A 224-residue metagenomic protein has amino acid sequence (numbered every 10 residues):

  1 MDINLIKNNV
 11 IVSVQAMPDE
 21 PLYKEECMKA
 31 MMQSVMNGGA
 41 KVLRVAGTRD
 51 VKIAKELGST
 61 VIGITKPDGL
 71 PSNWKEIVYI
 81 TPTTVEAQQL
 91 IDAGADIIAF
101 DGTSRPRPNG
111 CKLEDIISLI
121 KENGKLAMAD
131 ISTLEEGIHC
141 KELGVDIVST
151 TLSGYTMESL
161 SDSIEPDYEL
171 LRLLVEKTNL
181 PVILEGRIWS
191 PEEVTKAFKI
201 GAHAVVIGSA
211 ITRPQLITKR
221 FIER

Functional and structural regions predicted by a protein language model:
M1-Q88, E135-G144: Conserved N-terminal beta1-alpha1 strand-loop-helix module at the mouth
N8-V14, L43, V61-T65, I98-F100 (+4 more regions): Hydrophobic faces of well-ordered beta-strands that scaffold small-molecule active sites in alpha/beta enzyme cores
Q15-M17, N37-G38, T65-L70, A93-R107 (+2 more regions): Glycine-rich phosphate-binding active-site loops on the catalytic face of alpha/beta enzymes
D19-E20, G39, W74-E76, S104-R105 (+3 more regions): A generic structural signal for short
P21-E25, R44-G63, I77-P82, G102-I120 (+4 more regions): Active-site-adjacent beta->alpha loops and helix N-cap segments on the catalytic face of soluble alpha/beta enzymes
S34-G39, I98, L119-G124, E176-L180 (+1 more regions): Short, surface-exposed connector motifs at secondary-structure boundaries
L57-G58, A93, N123, T178: Helix C-cap/helix->beta junction micro-motif
S72-D92, S132-G144, L180, L184 (+1 more regions): Catalytic cores of alpha/beta
